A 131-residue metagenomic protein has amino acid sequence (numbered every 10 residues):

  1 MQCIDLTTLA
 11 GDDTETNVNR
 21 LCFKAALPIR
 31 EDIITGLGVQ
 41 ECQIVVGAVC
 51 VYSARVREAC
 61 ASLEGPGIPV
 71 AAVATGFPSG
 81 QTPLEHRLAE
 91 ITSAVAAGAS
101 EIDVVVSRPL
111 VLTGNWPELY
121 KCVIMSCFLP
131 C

Functional and structural regions predicted by a protein language model:
M1-I4: Charged, compositionally biased N-terminal leader segments and the immediate start of the first structured element
T7-I44, A48, S53-C131: Alpha/beta enzyme core
